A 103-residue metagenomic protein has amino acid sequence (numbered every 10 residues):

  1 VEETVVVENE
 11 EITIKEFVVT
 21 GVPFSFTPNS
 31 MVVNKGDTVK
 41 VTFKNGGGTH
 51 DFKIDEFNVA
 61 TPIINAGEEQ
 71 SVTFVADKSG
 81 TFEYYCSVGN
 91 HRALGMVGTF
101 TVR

Functional and structural regions predicted by a protein language model:
V1-T13, S25, N65-R103: Extracellular/periplasmic metallocenter environments
N9-T38: N-terminal edge beta-strand
V22, K44-G46, D55-F57, R103: Generic beta-structure capping elements
P28-M31, V59-I64, T73: Beta-strand-rich interaction surfaces with strong enrichment in secreted/lumenal proteins
M31, K44, G89-H91: Short polar/acidic secondary-structure junctions
G36, K44-G48, S79: Short solvent-exposed strand-capping/beta-turn motif centered on an Asx-Ser/Thr pair
G48-A66, A93-G98: Histidine- and aromatic-enriched segments that form or immediately flank copper-ligand environments
